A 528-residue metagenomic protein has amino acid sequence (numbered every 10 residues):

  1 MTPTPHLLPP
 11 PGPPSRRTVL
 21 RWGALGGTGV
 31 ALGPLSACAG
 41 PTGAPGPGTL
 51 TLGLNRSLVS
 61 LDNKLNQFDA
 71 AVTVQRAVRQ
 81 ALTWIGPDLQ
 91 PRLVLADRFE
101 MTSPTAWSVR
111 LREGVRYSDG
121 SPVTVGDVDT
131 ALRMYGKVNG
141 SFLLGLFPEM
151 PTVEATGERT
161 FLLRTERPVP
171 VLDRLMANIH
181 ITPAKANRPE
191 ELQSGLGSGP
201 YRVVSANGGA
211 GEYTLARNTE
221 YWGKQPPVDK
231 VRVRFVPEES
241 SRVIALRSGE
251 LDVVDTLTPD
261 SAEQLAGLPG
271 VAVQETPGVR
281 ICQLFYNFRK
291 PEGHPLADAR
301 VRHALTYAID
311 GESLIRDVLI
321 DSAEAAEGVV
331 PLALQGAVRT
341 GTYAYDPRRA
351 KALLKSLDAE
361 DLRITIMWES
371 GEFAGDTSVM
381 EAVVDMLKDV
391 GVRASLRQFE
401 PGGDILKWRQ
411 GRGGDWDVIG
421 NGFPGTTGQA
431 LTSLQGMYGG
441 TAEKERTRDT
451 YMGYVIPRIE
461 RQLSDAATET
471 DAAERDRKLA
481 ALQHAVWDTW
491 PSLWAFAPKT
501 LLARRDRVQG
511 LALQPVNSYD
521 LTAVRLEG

Functional and structural regions predicted by a protein language model:
L52-G53, I366, K388-A442, K478: Periplasmic binding protein-like
L54-T102, R133, L196-G197: N-terminal lobe/hinge region of extracytoplasmic solute-binding protein
Q90, R174-P226, K230: Gly/Pro-rich hinge or "lid" segments in bacterial periplasmic/extracellular proteins
E100, L144-K185: Surface-exposed binding/hinge segments that line and control ligand-binding clefts or catalytic entry sites
P189, T219-Q264: Ligand-site clamp/hinge motif
L296-D385, G453, A481: Append "and occasionally in soluble cytosolic enzymes with long acidic Gly/Pro-rich linkers
R393-D404, Q435-R505, G528: Extracytoplasmic/peripheral linker and loop segments enriched in polar/acidic and small residues with frequent Thr/Pro
L502-G528: Long beta-strand-rich cores associated with HINT superfamily self-processing modules
